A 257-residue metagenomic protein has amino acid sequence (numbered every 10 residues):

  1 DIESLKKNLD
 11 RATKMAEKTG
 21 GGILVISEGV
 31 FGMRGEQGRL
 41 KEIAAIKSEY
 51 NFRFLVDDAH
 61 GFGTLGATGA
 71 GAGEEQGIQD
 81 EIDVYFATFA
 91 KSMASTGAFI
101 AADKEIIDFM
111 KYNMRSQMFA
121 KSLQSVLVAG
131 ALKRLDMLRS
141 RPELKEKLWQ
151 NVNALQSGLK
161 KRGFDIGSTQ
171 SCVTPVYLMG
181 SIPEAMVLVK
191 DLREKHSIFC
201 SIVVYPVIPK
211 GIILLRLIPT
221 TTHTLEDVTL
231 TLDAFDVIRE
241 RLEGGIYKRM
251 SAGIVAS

Functional and structural regions predicted by a protein language model:
D1-I2, M15, T19, I23-S27 (+7 more regions): Pyridoxal 5′-phosphate
D1-L55: Active-site phosphate-binding strand-loop segment of PLP-dependent enzymes
A16, I23, F86, A120-K121 (+1 more regions): Short beta-strand
N51, G71-F89, D108, Y112: Conserved active-site segment immediately N-terminal to the catalytic lysine that forms the internal aldimine
V84-F86, M93-P142: Conserved core segment of the aminotransferase class I/II
R141, K145-Q156, K160-H196, Y205 (+3 more regions): Conserved PLP-binding catalytic core of the aspartate aminotransferase-like
E194-F199, F235-E243: A common structural junction motif
